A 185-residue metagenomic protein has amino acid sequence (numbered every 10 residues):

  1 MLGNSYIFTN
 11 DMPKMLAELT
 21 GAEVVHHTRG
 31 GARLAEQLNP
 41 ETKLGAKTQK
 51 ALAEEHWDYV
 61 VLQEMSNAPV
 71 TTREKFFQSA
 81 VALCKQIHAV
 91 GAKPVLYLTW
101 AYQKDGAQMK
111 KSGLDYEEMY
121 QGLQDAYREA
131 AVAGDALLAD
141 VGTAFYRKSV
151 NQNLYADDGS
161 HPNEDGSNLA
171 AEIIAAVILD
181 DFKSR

Functional and structural regions predicted by a protein language model:
M1, Y6-V81: Conserved SGNH/GDSL esterase-like catalytic core that processes O-acyl groups on lipids and polysaccharides
M1-Y6, S66-E74, K110-E117, Y155-E164: Second-shell loop/turn segments in exported
F8-T9, P69-V70, Q103-G106, R147: Short catalytic/ligand-binding loop motif for oxyanion handling, primarily in non-cytosolic enzymes, centered on
D11, M65, K85-A92, R128-A133 (+1 more regions): Sec-exported extracytoplasmic/periplasmic mature domains
G21-E23, E55-Y59, H88-V95, A133-L137: Loop/turn elements at helix/coil->beta-strand transitions in domains of secreted/extracellular proteins
H27-L34, A101-D105, A144-Y146: Acidic helix-start/capping segments at beta-turn-to-alpha-helix junctions
H88-Q121, V141-T143: Active-site segments of SGNH/GDSL-like serine hydrolases that catalyze O-acetyl group transfer/hydrolysis on lipids
S112-R185: Catalytic His-Asp segment of secreted/periplasmic serine-dependent ester chemistry enzymes
